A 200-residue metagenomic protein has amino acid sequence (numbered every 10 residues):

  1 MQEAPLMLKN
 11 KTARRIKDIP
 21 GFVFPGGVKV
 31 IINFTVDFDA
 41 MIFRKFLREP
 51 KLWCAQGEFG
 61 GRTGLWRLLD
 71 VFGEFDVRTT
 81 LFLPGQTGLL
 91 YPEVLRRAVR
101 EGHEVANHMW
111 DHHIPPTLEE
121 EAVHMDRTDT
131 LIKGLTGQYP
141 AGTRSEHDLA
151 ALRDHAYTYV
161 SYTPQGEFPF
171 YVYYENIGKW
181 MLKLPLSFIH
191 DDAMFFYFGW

Functional and structural regions predicted by a protein language model:
Q2-I189: Catalytic alpha-helical scaffold of carbohydrate-active enzymes acting on polysaccharides/glycoconjugates
S187-W200: Catalytic grooves of carbohydrate-active enzymes
